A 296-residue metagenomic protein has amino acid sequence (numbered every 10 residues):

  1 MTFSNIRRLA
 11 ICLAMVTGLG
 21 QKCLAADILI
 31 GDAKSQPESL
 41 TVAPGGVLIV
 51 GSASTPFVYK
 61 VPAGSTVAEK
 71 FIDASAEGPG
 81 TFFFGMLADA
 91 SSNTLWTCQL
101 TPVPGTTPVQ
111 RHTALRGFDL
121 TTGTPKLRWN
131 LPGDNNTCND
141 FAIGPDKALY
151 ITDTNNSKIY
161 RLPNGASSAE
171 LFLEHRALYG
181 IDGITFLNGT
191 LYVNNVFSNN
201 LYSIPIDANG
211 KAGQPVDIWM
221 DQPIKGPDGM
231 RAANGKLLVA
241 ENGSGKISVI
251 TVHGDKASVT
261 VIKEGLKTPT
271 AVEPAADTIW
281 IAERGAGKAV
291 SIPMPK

Functional and structural regions predicted by a protein language model:
T2-A10, T17-L19: Bacterial N-terminal signal peptides that target proteins for export
A26-G31, V67-E77, T124-L131, S168-H175 (+2 more regions): A short beta-strand motif characteristic of beta-propeller blades
I30-L48, A76-L100, L127, L131-L149 (+5 more regions): Beta-rich, blade/repeat-based domains predominating in secreted/periplasmic proteins but also intracellular
A53, Q99-P102, T154-N156, V196-F197 (+3 more regions): Short loop/turn segments immediately following the C-termini of beta-strands
F57-Y59, T113-R116, K158-R161, N200-Y202 (+2 more regions): A short loop-to-beta-strand structural motif that recurs across blades of beta-propeller domains
P62-T66, D119-T124, P163-S167, P205-G210 (+2 more regions): Short loop/turn segments that connect beta-strands within beta-propeller blades
C98-R111: Short, conserved, GDST-rich strand-edge loop motifs in beta-rich repeat architectures
R111-P163: Hydrophobic alpha-helical segments and helix pairs
